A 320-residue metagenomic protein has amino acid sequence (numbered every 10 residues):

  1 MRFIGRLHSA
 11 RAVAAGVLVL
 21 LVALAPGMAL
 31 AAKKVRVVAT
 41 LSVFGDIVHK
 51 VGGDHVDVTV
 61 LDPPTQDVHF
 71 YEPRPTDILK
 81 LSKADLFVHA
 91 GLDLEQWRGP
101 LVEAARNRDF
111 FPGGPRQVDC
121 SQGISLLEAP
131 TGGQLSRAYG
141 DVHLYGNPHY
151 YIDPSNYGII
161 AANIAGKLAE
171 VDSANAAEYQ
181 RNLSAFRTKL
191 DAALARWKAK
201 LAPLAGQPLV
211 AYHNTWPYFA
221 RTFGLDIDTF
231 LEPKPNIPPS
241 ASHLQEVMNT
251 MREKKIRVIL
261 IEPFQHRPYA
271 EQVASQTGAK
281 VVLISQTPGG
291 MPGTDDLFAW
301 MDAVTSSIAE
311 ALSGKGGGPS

Functional and structural regions predicted by a protein language model:
M1-S9: N-terminal secretory signal peptides that target proteins for export/translocation
R6, M28-A31: Coiled-coil-like amphipathic alpha-helices with heptad-repeat character
H8, G16, I152-N156: A short, ordered amphipathic alpha-helix with a cationic face
V13-A25: Bacterial N-terminal signal peptides
L30-S320: Extracytoplasmic metal-acquisition and chelation regions
